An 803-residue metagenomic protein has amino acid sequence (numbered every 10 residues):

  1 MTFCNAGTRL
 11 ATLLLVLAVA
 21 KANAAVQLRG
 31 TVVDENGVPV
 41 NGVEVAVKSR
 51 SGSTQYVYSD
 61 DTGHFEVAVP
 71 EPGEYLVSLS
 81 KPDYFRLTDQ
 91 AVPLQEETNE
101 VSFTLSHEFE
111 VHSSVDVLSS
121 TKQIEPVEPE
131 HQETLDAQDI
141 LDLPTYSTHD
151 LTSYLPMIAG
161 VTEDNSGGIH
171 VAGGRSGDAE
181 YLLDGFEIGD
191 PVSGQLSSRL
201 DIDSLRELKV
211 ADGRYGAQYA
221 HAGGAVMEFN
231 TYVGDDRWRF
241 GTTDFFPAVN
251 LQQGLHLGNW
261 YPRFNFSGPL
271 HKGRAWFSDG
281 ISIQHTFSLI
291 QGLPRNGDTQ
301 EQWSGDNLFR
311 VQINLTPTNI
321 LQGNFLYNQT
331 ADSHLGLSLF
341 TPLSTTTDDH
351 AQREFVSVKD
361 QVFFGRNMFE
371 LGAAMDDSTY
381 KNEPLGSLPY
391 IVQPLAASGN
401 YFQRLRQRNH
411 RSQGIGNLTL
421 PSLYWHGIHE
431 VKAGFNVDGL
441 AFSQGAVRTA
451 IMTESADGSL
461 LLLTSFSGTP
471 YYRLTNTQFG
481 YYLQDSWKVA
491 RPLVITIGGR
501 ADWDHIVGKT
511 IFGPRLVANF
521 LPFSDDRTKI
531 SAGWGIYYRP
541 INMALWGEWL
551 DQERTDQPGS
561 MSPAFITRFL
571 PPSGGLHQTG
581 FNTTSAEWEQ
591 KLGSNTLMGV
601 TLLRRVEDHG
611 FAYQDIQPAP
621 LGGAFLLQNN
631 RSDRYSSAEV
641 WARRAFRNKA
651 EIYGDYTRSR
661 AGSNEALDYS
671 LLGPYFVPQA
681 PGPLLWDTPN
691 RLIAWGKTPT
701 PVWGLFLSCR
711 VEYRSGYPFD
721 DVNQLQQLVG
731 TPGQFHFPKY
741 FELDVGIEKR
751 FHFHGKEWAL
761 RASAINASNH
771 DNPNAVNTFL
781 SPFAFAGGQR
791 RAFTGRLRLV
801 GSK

Functional and structural regions predicted by a protein language model:
R50-H64: Short, acidic Ser/Thr/Gly-rich low-complexity loop/linker segments typical of extracellular and cell-surface proteins
R50-S53, E74, S78-A91: A short, solvent-exposed loop/turn motif at the edges and junctions of modular extracellular/periplasmic domains
D60, D83-R86, Q90-T104, S113-V233 (+4 more regions): Periplasmic N-terminal accessory/gating domains of Gram-negative outer-membrane beta-barrel systems
H256-D332, D348-L371, P514: Transmembrane beta-barrel wall of Gram-negative outer-membrane proteins
P317-Y482, D615-S637: Replace "related TpsB outer-membrane translocases also match" with "some related outer-membrane beta-barrels such as
V517-L626, Y635, P738: Solvent-exposed loop/turn elements at secondary-structure boundaries
N595, G599-D721: Gram-negative outer-membrane beta-barrel transporters
V702-L725, P738, E742, E748-K803: C-terminal beta-signal and adjacent terminal beta-strands/loops of Gram-negative outer-membrane beta-barrel proteins
